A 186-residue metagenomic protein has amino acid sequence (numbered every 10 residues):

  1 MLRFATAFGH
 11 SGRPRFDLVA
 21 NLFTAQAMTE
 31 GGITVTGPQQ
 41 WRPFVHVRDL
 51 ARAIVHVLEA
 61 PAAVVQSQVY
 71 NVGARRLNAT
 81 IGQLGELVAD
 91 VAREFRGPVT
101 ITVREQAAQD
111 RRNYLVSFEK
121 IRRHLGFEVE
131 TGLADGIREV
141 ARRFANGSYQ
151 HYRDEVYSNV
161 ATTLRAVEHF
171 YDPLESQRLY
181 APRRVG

Functional and structural regions predicted by a protein language model:
M1-S11, N21: Conserved beta-loop-beta element that borders a ligand/cofactor-binding pocket
R15: Active-site loop immediately N-terminal to the catalytic Tyr-X3-Lys motif of short-chain dehydrogenase/reductase
L18: Acidic donor-binding loop at a coil-to-helix junction in glycosyltransferase catalytic cores that engages
A27, G31, V35-G186: C-terminal substrate-binding subdomain of Rossmann-fold SDR/epimerase-dehydratase oxidoreductases
